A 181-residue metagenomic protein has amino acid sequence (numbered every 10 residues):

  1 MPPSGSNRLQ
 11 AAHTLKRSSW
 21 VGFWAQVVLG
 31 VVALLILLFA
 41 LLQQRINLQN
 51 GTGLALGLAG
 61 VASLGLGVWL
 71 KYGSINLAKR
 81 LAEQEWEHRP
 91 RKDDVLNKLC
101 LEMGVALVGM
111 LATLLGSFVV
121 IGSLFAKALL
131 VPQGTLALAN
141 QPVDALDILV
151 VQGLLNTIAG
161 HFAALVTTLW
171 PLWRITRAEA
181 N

Functional and structural regions predicted by a protein language model:
M1-A40, E179-N181: Cytosolic-side membrane-entry/anchor segment at the start of a transmembrane helix
R8, Q84-G104, T135-D147: Short membrane-interface loop/juxtamembrane segments of multi-pass integral membrane proteins
L15-G22, D94-L111: Loop-to-transmembrane boundary segments
G22-A25, L35-G53, G160, L169-W170: Long, contiguous internal "core" modules enriched in hydrophobic/ aromatic residues
V32, L107-L130: Alpha-helical transmembrane segments and their membrane-interface junctions in multi-pass membrane proteins
I46-N76, A164-V166: Hydrophobic alpha-helical membrane-embedded segments
L66-L70, P132-E179: Alpha-helical transmembrane segments and their immediate juxtamembrane interface regions
W69-K92: Membrane-helix interface/capping segments
